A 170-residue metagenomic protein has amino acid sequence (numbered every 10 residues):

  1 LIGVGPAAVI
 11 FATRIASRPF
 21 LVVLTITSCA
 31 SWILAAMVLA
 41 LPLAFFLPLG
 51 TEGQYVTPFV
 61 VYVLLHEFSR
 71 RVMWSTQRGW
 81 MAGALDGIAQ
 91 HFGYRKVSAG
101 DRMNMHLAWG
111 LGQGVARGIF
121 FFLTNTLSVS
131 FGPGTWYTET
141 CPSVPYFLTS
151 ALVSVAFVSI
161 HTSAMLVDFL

Functional and structural regions predicted by a protein language model:
L1-L170: Hydrophobic alpha-helical segments at protein termini of multi-pass membrane proteins
